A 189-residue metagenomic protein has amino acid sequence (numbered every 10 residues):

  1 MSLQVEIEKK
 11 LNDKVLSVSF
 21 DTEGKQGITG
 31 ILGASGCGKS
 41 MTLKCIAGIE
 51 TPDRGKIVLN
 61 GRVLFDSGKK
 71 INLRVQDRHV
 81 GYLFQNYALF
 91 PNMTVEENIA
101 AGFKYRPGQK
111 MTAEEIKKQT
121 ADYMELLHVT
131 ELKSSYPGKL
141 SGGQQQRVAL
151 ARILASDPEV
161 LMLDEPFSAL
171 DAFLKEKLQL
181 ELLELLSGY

Functional and structural regions predicted by a protein language model:
A47: Helix-to-loop junction immediately C-terminal to a conserved catalytic motif
R62-D66, M111-L132, E181-S187: Conserved ABC ATPase "signature" region
N92-M93, E97-E115, L126: ABC-type ATPase nucleotide-binding domains, specifically the catalytic core motifs of the NBD
Y136-L140, Q144: Conserved ABC ATPase signature
L150: Hydrophobic anchor residue at the start of the ABC signature
A155-E159: A short, proline-enriched helix->beta-strand linker immediately N-terminal to the Walker B motif in ABC-type P-loop
L161-E165: Catalytic Walker B motif of ABC-type/P-loop ATPase nucleotide-binding domains
